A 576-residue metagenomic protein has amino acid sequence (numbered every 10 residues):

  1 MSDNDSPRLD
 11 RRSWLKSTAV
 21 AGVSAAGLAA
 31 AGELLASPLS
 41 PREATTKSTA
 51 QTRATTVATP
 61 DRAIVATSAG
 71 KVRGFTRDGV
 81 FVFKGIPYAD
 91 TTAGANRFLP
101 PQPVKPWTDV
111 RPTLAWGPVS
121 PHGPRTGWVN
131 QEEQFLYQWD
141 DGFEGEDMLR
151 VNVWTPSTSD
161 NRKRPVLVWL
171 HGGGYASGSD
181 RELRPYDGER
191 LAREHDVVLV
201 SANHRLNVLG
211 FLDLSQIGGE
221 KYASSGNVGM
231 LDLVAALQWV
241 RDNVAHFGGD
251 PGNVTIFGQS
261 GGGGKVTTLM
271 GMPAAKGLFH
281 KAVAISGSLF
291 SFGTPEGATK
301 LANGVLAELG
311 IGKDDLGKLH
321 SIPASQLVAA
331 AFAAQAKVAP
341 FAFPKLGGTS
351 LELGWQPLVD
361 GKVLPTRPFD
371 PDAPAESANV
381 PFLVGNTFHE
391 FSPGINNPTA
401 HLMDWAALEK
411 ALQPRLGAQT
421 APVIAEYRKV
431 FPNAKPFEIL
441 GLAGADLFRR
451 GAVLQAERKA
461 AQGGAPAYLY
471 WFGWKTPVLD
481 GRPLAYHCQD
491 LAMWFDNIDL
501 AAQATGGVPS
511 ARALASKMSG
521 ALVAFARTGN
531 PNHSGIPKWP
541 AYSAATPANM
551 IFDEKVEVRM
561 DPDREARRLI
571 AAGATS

Functional and structural regions predicted by a protein language model:
M1-S13, A21-G27, S37: N-terminal secretory signal peptides
T45-N227, P251, L351, L500 (+5 more regions): Non-catalytic accessory segments of hydrolases
Y137, A235, D242, K276 (+3 more regions): Substrate-access "cap/lid" subdomains that shape and gate the entrance to catalytic or ligand-binding pockets
A223-V244: Alpha/beta-hydrolase active-site loop
G249-F257: Alpha/beta-hydrolase fold nucleophile elbow
G258, G262: Gly/Ala-rich beta-loop-alpha elbow adjacent to hydrolase catalytic centers
G263-A274: Short glycine-enriched nucleophile-adjacent loop and the immediately C-terminal alpha-helix near the catalytic center
N396, R449-S576: Mobile gating loops/cap/lid regions near enzyme active sites that modulate substrate access
